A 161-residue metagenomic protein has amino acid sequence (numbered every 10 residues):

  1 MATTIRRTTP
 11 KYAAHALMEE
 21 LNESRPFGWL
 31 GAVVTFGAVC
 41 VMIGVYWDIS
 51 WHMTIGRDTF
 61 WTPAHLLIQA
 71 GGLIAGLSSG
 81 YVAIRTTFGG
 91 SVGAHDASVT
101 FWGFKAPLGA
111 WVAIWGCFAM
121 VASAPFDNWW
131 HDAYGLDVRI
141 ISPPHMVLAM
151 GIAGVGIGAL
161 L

Functional and structural regions predicted by a protein language model:
M1-L21, V33, G37-M42, V82 (+1 more regions): Sequence termini and other peripheral, non-core segments
A2-F27, T87-L108: Membrane-interfacial, low-structure loops and terminal tails that flank and connect transmembrane helices in multi-pass
T3-T4, L66-T86, V147-L161: Hydrophobic cores of alpha-helical transmembrane segments in multi-pass inner/ER membrane proteins, independent
F27-V39, F104-F118: Membrane-interfacial loop-to-transmembrane alpha-helix junctions, especially the N-terminal start
V39-M53: Alpha-helical transmembrane segments of multi-pass membrane proteins
S50, S78-H95, P125-G135: Transmembrane alpha-helix boundary signature
M53-T59: Short, hydrophobic transmembrane alpha-helix segments
T59, D96-W115, A124-L161: Membrane-interface helix-loop-helix junctions at boundaries between adjacent transmembrane segments
